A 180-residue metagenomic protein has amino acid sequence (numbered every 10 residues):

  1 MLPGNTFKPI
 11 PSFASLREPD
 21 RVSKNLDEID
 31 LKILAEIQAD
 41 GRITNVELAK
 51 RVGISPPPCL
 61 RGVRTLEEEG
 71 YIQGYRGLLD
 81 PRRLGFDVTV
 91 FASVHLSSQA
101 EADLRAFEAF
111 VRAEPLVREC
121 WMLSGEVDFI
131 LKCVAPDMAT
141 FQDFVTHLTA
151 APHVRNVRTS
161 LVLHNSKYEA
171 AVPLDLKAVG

Functional and structural regions predicted by a protein language model:
M1-G180: A compositional/biophysical signature of low hydrophobicity enriched in polar/charged and small residues
